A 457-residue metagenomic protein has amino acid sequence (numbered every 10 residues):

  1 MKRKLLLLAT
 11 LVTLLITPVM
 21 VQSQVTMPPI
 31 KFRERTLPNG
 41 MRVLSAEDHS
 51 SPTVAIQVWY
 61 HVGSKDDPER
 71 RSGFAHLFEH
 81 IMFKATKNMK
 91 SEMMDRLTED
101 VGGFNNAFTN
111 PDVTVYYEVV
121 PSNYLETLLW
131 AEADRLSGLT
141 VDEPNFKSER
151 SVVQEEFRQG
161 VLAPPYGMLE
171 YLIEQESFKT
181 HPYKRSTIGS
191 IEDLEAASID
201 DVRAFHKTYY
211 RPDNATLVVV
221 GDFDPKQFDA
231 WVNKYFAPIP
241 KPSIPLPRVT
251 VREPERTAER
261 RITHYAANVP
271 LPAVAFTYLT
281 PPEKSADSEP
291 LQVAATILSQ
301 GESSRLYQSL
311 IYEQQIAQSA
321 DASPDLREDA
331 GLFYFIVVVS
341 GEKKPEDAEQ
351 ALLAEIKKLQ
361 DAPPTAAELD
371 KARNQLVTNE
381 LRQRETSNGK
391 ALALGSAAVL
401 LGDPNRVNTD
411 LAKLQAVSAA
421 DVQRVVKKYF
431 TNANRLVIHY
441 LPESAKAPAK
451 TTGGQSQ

Functional and structural regions predicted by a protein language model:
M1-A9: Bacterial N-terminal signal peptides that target proteins for export
L8-P18: Bacterial N-terminal signal peptides
V21-Q57, V62-S64, M89-Y124, G160-N214 (+7 more regions): Non-catalytic beta-strand/loop surface segments
G63-R71: Short pre-active-site segment immediately N-terminal to the catalytic Zn-binding motif
S72-T86: Active-site SXXK
K84-M89, L136-P144, P364-T365: Short, polar/flexible loop-turn hinges at active-site or ligand-entry regions and domain interfaces
